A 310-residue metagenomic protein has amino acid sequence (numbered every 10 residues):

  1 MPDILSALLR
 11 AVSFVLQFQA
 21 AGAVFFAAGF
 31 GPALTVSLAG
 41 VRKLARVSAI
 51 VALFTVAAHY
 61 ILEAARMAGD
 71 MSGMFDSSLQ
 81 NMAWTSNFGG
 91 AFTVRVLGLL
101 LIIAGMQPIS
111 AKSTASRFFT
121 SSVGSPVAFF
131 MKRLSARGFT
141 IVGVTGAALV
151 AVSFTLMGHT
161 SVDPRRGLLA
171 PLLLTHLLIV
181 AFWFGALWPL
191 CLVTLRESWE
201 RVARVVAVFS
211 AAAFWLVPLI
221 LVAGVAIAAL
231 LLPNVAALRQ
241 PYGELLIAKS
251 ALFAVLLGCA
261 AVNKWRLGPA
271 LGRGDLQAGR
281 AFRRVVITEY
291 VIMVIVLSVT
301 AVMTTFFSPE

Functional and structural regions predicted by a protein language model:
M1-E310: Polytopic transmembrane helical bundles with strong interfacial aromatic enrichment
